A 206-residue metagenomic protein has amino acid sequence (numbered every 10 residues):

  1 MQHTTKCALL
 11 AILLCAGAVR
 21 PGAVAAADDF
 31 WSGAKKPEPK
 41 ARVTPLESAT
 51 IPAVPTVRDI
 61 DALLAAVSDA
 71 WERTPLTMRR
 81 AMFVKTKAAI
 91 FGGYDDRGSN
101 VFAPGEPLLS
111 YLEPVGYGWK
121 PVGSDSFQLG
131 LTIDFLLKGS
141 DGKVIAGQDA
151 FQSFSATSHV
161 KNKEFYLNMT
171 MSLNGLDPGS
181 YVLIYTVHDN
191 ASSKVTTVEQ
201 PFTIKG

Functional and structural regions predicted by a protein language model:
M1-A27: Sec-dependent N-terminal signal peptides
D29-G206: Intrinsically disordered, low-complexity terminal regions enriched in Ser/Thr/Pro/Gly and charged residues
